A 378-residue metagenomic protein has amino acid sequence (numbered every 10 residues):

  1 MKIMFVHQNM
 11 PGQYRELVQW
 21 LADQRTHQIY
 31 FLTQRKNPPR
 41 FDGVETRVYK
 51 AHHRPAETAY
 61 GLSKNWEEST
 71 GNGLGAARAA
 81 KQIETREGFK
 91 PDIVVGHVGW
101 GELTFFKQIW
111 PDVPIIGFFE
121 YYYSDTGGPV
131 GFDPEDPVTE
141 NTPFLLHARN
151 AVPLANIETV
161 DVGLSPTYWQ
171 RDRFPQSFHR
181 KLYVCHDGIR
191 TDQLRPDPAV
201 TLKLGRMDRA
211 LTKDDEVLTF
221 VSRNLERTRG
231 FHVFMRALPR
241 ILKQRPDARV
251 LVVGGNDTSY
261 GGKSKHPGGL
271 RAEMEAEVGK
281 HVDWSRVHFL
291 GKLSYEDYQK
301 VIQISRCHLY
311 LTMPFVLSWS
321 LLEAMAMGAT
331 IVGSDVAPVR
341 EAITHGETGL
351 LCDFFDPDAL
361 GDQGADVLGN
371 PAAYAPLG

Functional and structural regions predicted by a protein language model:
M1-E45: N-terminal subdomain of nucleotide-sugar transferases
H53-S63, V113-A151, D192-K203, K213 (+1 more regions): Acceptor-binding helix/loop patch of EC 2.4 sugar-transfer enzymes, predominantly nucleotide-sugar-dependent
S124, P137, T142-D215, V221: Donor nucleotide-sugar binding/catalytic pocket of nucleotide-sugar-dependent glycosyltransferases
L164, R206-R229, M235-R240, V250-V253: Conserved donor-binding/catalytic core segment of Leloir-type glycosyltransferases
G254, T258, G262-K292, E296: Nucleotide-activated donor-binding/catalytic signature segment of Leloir-type glycosyltransferases, i.e., the conserved
M313: Aromatic "clamp/platform" in nucleotide-sugar-dependent glycosyltransferases that forms part of the donor/acceptor
T330-G333: Short hydrophobic beta-strand element within catalytic cores of glycosyltransferases and related nucleotide-activated
H345-G346, L350-D356, D366-A372: Conserved acidic donor-binding segment of nucleotide-sugar-dependent glycosyltransferases
